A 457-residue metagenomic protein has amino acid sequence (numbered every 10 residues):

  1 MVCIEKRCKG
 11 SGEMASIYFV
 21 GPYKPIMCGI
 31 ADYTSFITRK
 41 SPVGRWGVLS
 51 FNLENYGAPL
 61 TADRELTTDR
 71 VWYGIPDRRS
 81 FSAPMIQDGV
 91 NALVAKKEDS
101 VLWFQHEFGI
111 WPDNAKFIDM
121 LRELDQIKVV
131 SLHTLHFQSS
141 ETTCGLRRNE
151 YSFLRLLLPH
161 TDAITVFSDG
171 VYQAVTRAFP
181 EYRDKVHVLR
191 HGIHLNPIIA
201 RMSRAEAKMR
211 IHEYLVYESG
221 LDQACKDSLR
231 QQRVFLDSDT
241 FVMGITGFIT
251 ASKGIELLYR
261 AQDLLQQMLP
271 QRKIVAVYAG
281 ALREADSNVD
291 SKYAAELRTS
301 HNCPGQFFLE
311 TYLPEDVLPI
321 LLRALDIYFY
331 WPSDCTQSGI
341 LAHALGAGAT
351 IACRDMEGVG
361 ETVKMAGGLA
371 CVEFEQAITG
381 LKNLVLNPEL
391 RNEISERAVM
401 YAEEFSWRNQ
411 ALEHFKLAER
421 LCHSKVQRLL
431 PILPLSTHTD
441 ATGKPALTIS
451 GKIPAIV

Functional and structural regions predicted by a protein language model:
C28, E389-V426, P434, H438-D440: A charged, aromatic-enriched C-terminal amphipathic alpha-helix characteristic of glycosyltransferases across folds
N52-E54, K273-A295: Glycosyltransferase donor-sugar binding loop
L146-I164, L297: Membrane-proximal helix-turn-helix segments that form the acceptor-binding/catalytic region of lipid-linked
P159-E218: A short, active-site helix/loop in glycosyltransferases that binds the activated sugar's phosphate group
E213-K253, Y259-Q262, A276-V277: Conserved donor-binding/catalytic core segment of Leloir-type glycosyltransferases
R233, G360-N383, E389-N392: Change "using UDP/GDP/dTDP sugars" to "using nucleotide sugars
G280, D290-L313, P319: Nucleotide-activated donor-binding/catalytic signature segment of Leloir-type glycosyltransferases, i.e., the conserved
T350-C353: Short hydrophobic beta-strand element within catalytic cores of glycosyltransferases and related nucleotide-activated
